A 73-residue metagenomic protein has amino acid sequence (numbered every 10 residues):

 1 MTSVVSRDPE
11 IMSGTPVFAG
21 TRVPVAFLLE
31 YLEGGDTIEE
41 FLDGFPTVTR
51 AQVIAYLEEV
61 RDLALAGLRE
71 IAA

Functional and structural regions predicted by a protein language model:
M1, A51-A73: Short, charged, surface-exposed hinge/linker loops at domain edges that act as mobile lids or interdomain connectors
M1-S13: Basic, low-complexity segments
S13-E59: Amphipathic, hydrophobic secondary-structure cores in small proteins
